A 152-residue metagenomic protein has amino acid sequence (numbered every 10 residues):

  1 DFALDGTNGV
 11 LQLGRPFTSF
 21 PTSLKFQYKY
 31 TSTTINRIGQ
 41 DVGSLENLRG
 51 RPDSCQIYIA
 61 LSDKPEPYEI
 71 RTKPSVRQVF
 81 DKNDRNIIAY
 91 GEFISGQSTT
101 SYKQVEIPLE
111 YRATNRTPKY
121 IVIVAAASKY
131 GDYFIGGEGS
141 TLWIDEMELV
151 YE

Functional and structural regions predicted by a protein language model:
D1-P67: Extracellular-facing segments of soluble proteins and assemblies that are Gly/Ser/Thr-biased and enriched in aromatics
F20-T22, D53-C55, K103, E138-D145: Residues that flank catalytic or metal-binding motifs in active/ligand-binding sites
L24, G43, I57, V105 (+2 more regions): Hydrophobic residues positioned within well-ordered beta-strands of beta-sheet architectures
L24-Y28, K119-S128, D132: Extracellular beta-strand-rich recognition modules
T31-T33, K64, R112, S128-Y130 (+1 more regions): Short coil/turn motifs at secondary-structure junctions
E66-P118, G137: Extracellular carbohydrate recognition and processing domains and analogous Trp-centered ligand-binding platforms
T99-S101, K129-Y151: Extracellular carbohydrate recognition
